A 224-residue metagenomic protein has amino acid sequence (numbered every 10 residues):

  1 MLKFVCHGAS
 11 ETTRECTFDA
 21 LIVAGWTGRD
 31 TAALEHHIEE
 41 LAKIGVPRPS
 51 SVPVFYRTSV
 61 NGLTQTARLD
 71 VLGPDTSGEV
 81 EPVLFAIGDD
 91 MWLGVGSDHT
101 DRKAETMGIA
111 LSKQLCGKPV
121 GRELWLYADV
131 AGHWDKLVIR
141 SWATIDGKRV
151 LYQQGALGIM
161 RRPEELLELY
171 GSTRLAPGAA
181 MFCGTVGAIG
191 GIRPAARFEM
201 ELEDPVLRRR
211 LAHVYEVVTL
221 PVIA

Functional and structural regions predicted by a protein language model:
M1-A176, A180, G187-A224: Catalytic-core "active-site belt" of small-molecule-metabolizing enzymes, emphasizing His/Asp/Glu-rich regions
